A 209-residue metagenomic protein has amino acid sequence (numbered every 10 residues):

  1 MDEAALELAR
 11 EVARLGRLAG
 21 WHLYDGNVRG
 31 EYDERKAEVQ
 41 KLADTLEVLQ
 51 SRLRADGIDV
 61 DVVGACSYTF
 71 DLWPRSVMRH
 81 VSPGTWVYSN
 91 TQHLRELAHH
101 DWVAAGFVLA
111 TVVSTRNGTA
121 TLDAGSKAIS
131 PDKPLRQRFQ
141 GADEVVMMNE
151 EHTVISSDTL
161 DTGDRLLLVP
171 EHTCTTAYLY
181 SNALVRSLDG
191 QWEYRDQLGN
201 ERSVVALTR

Functional and structural regions predicted by a protein language model:
M1-H100: Active-site loop/helix belt of alpha/beta enzymes
D2-A5, T69-F70, L94, L109 (+2 more regions): Bulky hydrophobic/aromatic packing residues
D25, M78, G84-T85, L109-A110 (+4 more regions): Generic secondary-structure boundary/loop-capping signal
L42, D101-V103, D143-M147: Short Gly/Pro-enriched turn/cap motifs at secondary-structure boundaries
Y68-G141: Active-site loop ensemble at the mouth of alpha/beta enzyme cores that anchors a bound cofactor
T115-R209: C-terminal accessory subdomain/extension
